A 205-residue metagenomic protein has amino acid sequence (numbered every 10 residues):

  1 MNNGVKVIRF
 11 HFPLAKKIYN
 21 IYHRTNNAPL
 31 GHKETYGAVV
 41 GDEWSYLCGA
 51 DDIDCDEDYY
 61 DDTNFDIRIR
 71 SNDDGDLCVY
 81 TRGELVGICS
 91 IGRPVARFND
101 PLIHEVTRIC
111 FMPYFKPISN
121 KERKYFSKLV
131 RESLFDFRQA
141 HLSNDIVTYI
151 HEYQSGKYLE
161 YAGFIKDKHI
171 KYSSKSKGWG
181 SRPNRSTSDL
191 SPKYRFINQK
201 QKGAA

Functional and structural regions predicted by a protein language model:
M1, Q201-A205: Short intrinsically disordered terminal tails
M1-K33, V39: Short amphipathic alpha-helix that is part of the acyltransferase structural core
R9, Y60-D76, T81-E84, I88-S188: Acyl-donor binding region in acyl/amide transferases
N27-V40, D52-C78: A short helix-loop-beta-strand connector motif used in the catalytic cores of GNAT acetyltransferases and, in some
K33-T35, S191-R195: Short hydrophobic/aromatic beta-strand or adjacent loop that forms the aromatic wall/cage of a ligand/substrate-binding
V39-E43, N198-K200: Active-site beta-strand termini and strand-to-loop segments that position acidic
E43-W44, R97: Short, charged/polar surface micro-motifs in flexible loops or helix N-caps
C48-G49: C-terminal transcriptional activation/regulatory domains of eukaryotic transcription factors
